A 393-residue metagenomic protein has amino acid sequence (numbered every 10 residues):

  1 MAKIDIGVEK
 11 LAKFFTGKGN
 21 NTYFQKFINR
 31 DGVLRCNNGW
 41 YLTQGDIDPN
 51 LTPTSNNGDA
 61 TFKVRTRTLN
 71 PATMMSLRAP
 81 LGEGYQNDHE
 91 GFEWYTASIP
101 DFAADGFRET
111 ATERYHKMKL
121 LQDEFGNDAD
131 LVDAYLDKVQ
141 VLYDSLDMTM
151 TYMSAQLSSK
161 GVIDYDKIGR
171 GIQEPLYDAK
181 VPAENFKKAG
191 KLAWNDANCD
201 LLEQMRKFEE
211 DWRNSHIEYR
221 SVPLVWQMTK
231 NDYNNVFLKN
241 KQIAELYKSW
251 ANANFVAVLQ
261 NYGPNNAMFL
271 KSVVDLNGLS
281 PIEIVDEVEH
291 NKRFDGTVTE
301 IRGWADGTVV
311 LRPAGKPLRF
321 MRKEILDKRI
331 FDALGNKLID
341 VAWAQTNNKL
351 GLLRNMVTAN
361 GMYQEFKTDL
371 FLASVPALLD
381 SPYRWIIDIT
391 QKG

Functional and structural regions predicted by a protein language model:
M1-G58, V375-G393: N-terminal alpha-helical "arm" segments
M1-K26, L224, M228-K271: Charge-rich, low-complexity N-terminal segments
W40-L121, E174-P175: Assembly/oligomerization interface modules of large self-assembling protein complexes
D46-R65, V141-D178, K323-L350: Contiguous N-terminal and early-domain "leader" segments and peripheral loops that mark the onset or edge of a domain
P100-E184, D200, Q204-D232, M362-L370: Long, contiguous amphipathic alpha-helices that act as assembly "spine/axial" helices in icosahedral shell and virion
K188-A189: Internal metal/ion-chelating core segments
K241-G393: Sequence/fold signature of self-assembling virion shell proteins
